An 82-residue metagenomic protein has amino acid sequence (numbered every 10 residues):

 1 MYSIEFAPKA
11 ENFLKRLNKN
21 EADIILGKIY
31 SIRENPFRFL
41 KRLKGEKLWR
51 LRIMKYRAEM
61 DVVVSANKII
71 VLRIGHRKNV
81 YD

Functional and structural regions predicted by a protein language model:
M1-I4, P8, N12, R16-D23 (+2 more regions): Enriched for short, Lys/Arg-rich terminal
G27-R52: A short, surface-exposed loop/turn module that caps and links secondary-structure elements
